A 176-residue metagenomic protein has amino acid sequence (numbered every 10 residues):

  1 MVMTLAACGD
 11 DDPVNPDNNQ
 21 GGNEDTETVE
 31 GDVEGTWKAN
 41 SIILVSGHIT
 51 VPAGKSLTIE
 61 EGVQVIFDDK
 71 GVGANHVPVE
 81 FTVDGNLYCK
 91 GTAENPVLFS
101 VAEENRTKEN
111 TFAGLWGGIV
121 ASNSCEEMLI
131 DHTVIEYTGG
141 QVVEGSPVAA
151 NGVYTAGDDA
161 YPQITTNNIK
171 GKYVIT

Functional and structural regions predicted by a protein language model:
T4-A7: C-terminal motif of bacterial Sec signal peptides marking the signal peptidase cleavage site
G9-T176: Beta-strand/loop edge motif enriched in small/polar residues
